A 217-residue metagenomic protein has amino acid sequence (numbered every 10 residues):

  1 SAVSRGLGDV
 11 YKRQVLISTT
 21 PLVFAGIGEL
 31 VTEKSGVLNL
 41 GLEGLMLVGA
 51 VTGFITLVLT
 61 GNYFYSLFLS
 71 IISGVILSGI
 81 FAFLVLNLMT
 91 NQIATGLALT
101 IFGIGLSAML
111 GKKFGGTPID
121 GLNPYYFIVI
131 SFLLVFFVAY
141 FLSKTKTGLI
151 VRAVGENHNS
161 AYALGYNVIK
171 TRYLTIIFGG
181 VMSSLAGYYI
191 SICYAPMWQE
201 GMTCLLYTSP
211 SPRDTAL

Functional and structural regions predicted by a protein language model:
S1-Y11, Y207-L217: Single conserved hydrophobic/aromatic residue that forms the stacking wall/gate of nucleotide- or nucleobase-binding
D9-S18, D120-F136: Loop-to-helix entry region at the N-terminal start of transmembrane alpha-helices in multi-pass membrane transporters
V15, G44, F64-I72, A94 (+3 more regions): Hydrophobic alpha-helical transmembrane segments
T19-I27, G44-V51, V75-I80, S184-L185 (+2 more regions): Hydrophobic alpha-helical segments embedded in the membrane of multi-pass proteins
V31-G49, L86-L99, L174, A195-L205: Short, non-helical or kinked segments that cap or interrupt transmembrane helices
G61-L106, F136: Alpha-helical transmembrane segments within multi-pass membrane transporters and channels
I104-L122: Extracellular/periplasmic helix-loop junction at the C-terminal end of a transmembrane helix in multi-pass membrane
P124-M197: Helix-loop-helix "hairpin" substructures at the membrane interface of multi-pass membrane proteins
